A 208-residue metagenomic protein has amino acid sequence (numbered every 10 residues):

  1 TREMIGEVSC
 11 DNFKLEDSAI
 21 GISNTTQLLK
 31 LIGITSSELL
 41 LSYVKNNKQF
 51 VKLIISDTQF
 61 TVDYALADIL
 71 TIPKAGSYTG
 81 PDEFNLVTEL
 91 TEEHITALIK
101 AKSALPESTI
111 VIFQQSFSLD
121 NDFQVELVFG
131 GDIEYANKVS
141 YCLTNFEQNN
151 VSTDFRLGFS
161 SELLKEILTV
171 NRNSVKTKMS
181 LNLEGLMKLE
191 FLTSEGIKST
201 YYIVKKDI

Functional and structural regions predicted by a protein language model:
T1-L105, F113-I208: DNA polymerase sliding clamps and clamp-related checkpoint/processivity subunits
